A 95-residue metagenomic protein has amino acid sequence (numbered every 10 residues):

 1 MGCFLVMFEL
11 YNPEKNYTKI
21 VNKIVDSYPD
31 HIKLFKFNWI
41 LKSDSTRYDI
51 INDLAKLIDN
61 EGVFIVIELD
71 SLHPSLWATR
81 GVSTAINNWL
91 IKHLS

Functional and structural regions predicted by a protein language model:
M1-L41, S45: Extended, hydrophobic alpha-helical segments
V21-Y28, K42-S95: Charged interaction segments
